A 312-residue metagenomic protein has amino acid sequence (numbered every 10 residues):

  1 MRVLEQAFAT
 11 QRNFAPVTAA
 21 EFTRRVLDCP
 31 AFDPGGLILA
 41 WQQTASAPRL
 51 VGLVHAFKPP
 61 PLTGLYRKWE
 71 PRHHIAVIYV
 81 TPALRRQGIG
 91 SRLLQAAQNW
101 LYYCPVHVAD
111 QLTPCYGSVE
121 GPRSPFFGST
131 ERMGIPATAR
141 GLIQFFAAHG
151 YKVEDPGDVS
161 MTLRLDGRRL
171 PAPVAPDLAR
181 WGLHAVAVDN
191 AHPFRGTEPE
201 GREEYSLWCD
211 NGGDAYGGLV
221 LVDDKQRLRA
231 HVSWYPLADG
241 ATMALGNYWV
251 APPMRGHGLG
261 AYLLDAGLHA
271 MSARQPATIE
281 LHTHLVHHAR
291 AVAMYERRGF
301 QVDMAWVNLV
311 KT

Functional and structural regions predicted by a protein language model:
M1-D28, L37-W41, S46-R49, G157-D158 (+1 more regions): Short amphipathic alpha-helix that is part of the acyltransferase structural core
R24-Q42, R49-G52, L207-V220, R227-A230 (+1 more regions): A short helix-loop-beta-strand connector motif used in the catalytic cores of GNAT acetyltransferases and, in some
S46-R49, L53-H74, E120-T138, I143-Q144 (+3 more regions): Conserved acyl-donor/pantetheine-binding loop and adjacent beta-alpha core of acyl/acetyltransferases and related
P60-I75, R85, C104-H107, P236-G246 (+2 more regions): A conserved beta-turn-beta hairpin within the catalytic core of GNAT-like acetyltransferases that forms part
I75-R85, T113-G117, Y248-G256, L285: A short, internal acetyl-CoA/4′-phosphopantetheine-binding micro-motif in the GNAT/acyltransferase core
V80, R86-Y102, V250, G256-A273 (+1 more regions): Conserved acetyl-CoA-binding loop-helix of GNAT-fold acetyltransferases
A109-G141, L281-A291, L309-T312: Conserved beta-strand-loop-alpha-helix junction that forms the acyl-donor binding cleft
T138-R180, H282-H288, R298-T312: C-terminal "cap" of GNAT-fold acetyltransferases
